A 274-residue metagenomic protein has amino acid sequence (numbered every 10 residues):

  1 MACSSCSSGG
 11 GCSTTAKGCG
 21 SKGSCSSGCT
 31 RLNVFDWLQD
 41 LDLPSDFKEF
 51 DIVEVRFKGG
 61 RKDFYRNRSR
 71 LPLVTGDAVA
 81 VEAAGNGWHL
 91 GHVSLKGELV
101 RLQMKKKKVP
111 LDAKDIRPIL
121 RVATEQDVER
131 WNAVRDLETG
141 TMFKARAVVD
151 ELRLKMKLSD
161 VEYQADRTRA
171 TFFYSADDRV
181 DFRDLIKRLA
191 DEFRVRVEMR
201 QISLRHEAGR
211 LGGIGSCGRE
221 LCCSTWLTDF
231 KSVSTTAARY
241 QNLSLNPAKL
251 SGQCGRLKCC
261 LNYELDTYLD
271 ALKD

Functional and structural regions predicted by a protein language model:
C3-S244: Acidic-enriched and Gly/Ser
S224-Q241, N246-A248, L257-D274: Iron-sulfur (Fe-S) cluster-binding segments and ferredoxin-like electron-carrier domains, especially [2Fe-2S]
